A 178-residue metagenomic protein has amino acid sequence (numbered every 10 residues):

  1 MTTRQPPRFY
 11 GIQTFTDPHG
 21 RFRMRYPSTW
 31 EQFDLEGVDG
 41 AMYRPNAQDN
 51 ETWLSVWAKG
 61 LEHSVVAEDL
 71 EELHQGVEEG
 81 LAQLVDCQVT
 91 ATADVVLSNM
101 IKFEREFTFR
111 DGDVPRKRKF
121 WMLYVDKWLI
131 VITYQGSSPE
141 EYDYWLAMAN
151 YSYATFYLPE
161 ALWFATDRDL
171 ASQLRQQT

Functional and structural regions predicted by a protein language model:
M1-K117, Y124-T178: N-terminal targeting sequences that direct proteins away from the cytosol to non-cytosolic compartments
